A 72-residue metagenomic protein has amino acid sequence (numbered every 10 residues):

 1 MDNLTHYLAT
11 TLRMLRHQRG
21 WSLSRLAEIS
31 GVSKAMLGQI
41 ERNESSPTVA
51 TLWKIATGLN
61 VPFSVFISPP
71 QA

Functional and structural regions predicted by a protein language model:
M1-Y7: A detector for short, charged/polar N-terminal pre-domain segments
T10-A27: Short basic helix-loop element that most often maps to the first helix and adjoining turn of HTH DNA-binding modules
R16, L26, L52-L59, F66-I67: Hydrophobic micro-packing sites on short alpha-helices
V32-S45: Recognition helix of helix-turn-helix/homeodomain-like DNA-binding domains that insert into the DNA major groove
N43-K54: Short, basic-rich loop-to-helix N-cap that marks the start of a DNA-contacting helix
S68-A72: Short, charged recognition helix plus adjacent turn of helix-turn-helix-like nucleic-acid-binding domains
